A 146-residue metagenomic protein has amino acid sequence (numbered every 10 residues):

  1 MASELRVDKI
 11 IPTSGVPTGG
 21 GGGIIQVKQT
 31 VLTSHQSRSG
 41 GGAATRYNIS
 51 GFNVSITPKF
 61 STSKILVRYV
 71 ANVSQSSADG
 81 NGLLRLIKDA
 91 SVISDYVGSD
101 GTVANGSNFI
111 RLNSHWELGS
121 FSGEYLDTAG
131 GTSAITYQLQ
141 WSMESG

Functional and structural regions predicted by a protein language model:
A2-N81: Terminal (often C-terminal
S39-G42, S55-A134, Q138-G146: Terminal beta-strand-rich extracellular "head" domains that mediate receptor/glycan or other ligand binding
